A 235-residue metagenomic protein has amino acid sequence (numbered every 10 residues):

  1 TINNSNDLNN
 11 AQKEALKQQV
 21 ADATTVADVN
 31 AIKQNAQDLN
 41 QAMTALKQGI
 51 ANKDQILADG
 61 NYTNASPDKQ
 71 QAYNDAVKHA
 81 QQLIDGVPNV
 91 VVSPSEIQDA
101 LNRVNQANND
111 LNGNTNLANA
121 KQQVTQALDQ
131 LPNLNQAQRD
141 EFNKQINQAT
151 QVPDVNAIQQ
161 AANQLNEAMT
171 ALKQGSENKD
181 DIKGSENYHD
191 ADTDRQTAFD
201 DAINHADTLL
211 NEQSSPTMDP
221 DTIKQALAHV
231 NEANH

Functional and structural regions predicted by a protein language model:
T1-H235: Amphipathic alpha-helical assembly segments used for oligomerization, scaffolding, or translocation
